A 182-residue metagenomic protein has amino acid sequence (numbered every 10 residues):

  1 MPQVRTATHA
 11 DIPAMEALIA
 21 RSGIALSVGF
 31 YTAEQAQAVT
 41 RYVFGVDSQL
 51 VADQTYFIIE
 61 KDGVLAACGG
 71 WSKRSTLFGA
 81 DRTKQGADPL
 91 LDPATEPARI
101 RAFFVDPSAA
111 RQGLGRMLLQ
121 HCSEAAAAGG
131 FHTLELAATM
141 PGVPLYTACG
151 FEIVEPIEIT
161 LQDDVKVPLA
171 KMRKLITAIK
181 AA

Functional and structural regions predicted by a protein language model:
M1-P13, T177-A182: Conserved N-terminal entry element of GNAT/NAT acetyltransferase domains
A20-V46: Conserved GNAT-fold acetyl-CoA-binding loop/helix
D53, E60, C68-A110, Q120 (+3 more regions): Conserved acyl-donor/pantetheine-binding loop and adjacent beta-alpha core of acyl/acetyltransferases and related
G113-G115: Conserved G/P- and acidic residue-centered "switch" motifs that form tight phosphate/ATP-binding loops in soluble
L119, A126-T139: Conserved GNAT acetyl-CoA-binding A-motif
H132, T139-V143, C149, E155 (+1 more regions): C-terminal "cap" of GNAT-fold acetyltransferases
